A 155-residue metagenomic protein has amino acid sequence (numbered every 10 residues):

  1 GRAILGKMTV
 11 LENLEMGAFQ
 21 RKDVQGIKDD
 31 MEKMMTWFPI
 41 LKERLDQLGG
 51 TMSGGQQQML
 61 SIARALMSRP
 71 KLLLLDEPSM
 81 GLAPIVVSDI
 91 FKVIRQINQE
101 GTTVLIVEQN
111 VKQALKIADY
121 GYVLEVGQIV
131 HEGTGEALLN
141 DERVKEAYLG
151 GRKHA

Functional and structural regions predicted by a protein language model:
K7-G26, W37-K42, G151-K153: ABC-type ATPase nucleotide-binding domains, specifically the catalytic core motifs of the NBD
L48-M52: Conserved ABC ATPase signature
A65-L66: ABC ATPase C-loop
R69: Conserved catalytic motifs of ABC-family nucleotide-binding domains
L73-E77: Catalytic Walker B motif of ABC-type/P-loop ATPase nucleotide-binding domains
S88-E100: Helical segment within the ABC ATPase nucleotide-binding domain
Y120, E132: Short, glycine/charged-rich "phosphate-handling" switch motifs in NTP-dependent and phosphotransfer domains
